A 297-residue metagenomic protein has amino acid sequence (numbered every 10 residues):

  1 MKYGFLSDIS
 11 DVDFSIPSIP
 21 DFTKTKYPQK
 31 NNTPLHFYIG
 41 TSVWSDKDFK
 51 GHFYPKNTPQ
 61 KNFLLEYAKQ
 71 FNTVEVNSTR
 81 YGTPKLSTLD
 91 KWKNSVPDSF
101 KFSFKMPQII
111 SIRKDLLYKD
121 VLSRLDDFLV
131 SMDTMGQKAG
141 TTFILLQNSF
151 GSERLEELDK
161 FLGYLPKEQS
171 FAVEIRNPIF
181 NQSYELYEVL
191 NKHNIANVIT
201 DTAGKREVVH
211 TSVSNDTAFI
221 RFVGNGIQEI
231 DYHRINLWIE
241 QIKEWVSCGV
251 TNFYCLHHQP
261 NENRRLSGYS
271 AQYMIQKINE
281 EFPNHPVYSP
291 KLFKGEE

Functional and structural regions predicted by a protein language model:
M1-E297: Residues lining hydrophobic/aromatic ligand-binding pockets adjacent to catalytic sites
